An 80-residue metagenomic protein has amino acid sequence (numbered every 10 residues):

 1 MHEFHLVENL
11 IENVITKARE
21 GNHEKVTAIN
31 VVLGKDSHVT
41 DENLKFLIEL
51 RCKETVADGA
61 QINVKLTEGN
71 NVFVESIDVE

Functional and structural regions predicted by a protein language model:
M1-E80: Charge-rich, low-complexity N-terminal segments
